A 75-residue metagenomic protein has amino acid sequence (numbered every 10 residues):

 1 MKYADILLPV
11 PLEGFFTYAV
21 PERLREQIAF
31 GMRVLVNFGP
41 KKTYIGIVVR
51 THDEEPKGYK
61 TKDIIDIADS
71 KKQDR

Functional and structural regions predicted by a protein language model:
M1-R75: Accessory, non-ATPase domains that flank or precede helicase/AAA+ motor cores in DNA-metabolism machines
